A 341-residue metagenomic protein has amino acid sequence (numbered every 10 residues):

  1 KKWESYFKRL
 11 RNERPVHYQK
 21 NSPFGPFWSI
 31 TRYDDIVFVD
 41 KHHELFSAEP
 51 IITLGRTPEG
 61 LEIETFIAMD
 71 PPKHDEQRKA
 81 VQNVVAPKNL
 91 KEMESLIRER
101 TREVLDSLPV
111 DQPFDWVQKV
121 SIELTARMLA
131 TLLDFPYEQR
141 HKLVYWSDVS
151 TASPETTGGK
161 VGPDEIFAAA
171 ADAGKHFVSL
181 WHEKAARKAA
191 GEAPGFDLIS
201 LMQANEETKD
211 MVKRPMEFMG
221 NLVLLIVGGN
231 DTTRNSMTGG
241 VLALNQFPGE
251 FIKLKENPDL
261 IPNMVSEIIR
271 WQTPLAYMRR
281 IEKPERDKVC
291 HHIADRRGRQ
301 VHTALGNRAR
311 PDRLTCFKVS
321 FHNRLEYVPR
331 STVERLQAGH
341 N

Functional and structural regions predicted by a protein language model:
K1-N341: Cytochrome P450
